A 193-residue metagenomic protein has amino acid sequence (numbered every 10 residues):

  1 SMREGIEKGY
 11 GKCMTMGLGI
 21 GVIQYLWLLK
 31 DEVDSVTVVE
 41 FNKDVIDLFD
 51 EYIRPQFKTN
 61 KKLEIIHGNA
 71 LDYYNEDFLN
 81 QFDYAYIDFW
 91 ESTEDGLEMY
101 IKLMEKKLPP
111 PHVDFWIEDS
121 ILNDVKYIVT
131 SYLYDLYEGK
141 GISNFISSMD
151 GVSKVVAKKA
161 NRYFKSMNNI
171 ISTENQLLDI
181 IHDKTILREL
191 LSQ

Functional and structural regions predicted by a protein language model:
S1-K12: Conserved alpha-helix/loop element of class I SAM-dependent methyltransferases that forms part of the SAM/SAH-binding
Y10-G21: Conserved class I S-adenosyl-L-methionine
G11, D34, D83: Conserved acidic residues
I20-E32: Conserved SAM-binding loop of SAM-dependent methyltransferases across substrates and taxa, primarily the Class I
L26-W27, E76-F78, M99-L103: A short acidic, amphipathic alpha-helical/loop segment
S35-E40: Conserved SAM-binding motif I beta-strand of class I
N42-Y84, S92-T93: S-adenosyl-L-methionine
E91-S192: C-terminal substrate-binding/active-site "lid" region of AdoMet-derived donor-dependent transferases
